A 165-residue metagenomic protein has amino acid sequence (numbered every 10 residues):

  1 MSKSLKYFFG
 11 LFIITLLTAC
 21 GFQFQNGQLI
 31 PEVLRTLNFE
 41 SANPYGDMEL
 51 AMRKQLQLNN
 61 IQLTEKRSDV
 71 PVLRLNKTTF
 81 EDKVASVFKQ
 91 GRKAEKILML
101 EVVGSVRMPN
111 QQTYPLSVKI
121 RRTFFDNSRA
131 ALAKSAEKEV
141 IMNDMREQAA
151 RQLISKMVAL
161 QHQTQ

Functional and structural regions predicted by a protein language model:
M1-F9: Bacterial N-terminal signal peptides that target proteins for export
L16-A19: C-terminal motif of bacterial Sec signal peptides marking the signal peptidase cleavage site
G21-F24: Bacterial signal peptide processing site
G27-E32: Short, low-complexity, disordered segments immediately C-terminal to signal peptides in bacterial exported proteins
V33-T78: N-terminal segment of the mature soluble domain
L56, N60, V106-N110, Q152-Q161: Sec/Tat-exported extracytoplasmic proteins
R74-S117, T123-E139: Surface-exposed short loop/turn segments
L132-Q165: C-terminal/domain-edge helix-coil "capping" segments
